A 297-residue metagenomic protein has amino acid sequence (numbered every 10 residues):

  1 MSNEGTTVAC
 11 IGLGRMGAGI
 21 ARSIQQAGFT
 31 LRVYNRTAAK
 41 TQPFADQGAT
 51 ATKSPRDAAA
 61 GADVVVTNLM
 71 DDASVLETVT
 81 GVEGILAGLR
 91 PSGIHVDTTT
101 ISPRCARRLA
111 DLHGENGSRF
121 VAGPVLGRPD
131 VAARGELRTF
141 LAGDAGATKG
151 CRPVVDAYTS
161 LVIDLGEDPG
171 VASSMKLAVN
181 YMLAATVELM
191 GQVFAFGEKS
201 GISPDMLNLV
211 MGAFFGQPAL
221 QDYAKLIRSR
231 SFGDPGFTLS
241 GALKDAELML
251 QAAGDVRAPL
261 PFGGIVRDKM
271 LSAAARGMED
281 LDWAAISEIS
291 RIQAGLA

Functional and structural regions predicted by a protein language model:
M1-N68, G93, T98, P129 (+1 more regions): NAD(P)+-binding Rossmann beta1-loop-alpha1 motif at the extreme N-terminus of oxidoreductases
L31, A51, F120-V121, V162 (+2 more regions): Hydrophobic beta-strand scaffold residues
P55-T67, D71-R119: Rossmann-fold NAD(P) dinucleotide-binding segment
I101-Y181: Rossmann-fold dinucleotide-binding core
P169-Q293: Helical "substrate-binding/catalytic lid" subdomain of Rossmann-like NAD(P)-dependent dehydrogenases/reductases
